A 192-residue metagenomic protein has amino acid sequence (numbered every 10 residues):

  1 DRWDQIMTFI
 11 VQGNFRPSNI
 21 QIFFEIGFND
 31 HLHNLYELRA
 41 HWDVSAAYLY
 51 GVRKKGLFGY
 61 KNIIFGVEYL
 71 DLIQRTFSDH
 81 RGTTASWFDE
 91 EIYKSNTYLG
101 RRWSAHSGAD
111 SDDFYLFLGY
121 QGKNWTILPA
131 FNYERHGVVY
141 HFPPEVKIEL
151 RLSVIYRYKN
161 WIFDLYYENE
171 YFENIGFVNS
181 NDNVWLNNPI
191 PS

Functional and structural regions predicted by a protein language model:
D1-S192: Exposed, low-structure sequence patches enriched in small/polar residues
